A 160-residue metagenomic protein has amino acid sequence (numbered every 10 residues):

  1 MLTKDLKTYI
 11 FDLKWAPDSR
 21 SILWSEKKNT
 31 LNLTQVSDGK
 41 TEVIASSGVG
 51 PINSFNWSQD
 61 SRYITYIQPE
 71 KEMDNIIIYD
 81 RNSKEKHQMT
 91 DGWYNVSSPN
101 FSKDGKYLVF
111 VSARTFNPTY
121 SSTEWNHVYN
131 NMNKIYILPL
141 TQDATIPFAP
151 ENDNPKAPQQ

Functional and structural regions predicted by a protein language model:
T3, K14-W15: Extended acidic, low-complexity intrinsically disordered regions
K4-I10, R20-D38, A45-P51, T65-I77 (+3 more regions): A flexible loop/linker signature enriched in serine peptidases of the S9 family
A16, S58, T141: Residue-level recognition of the GNAT/N-acetyltransferase active site
D18-R20, D60-R62, D104-K106: Short coil/turn segments that connect the beta-strands within blades of beta-propeller domains
V43, N56-S61: Elongated, non-catalytic scaffold/linker segments and compositionally distinctive motifs
G92, S102-K103: Catalytic-core region of carbohydrate-active enzymes that cleave or remodel glycosidic bonds
